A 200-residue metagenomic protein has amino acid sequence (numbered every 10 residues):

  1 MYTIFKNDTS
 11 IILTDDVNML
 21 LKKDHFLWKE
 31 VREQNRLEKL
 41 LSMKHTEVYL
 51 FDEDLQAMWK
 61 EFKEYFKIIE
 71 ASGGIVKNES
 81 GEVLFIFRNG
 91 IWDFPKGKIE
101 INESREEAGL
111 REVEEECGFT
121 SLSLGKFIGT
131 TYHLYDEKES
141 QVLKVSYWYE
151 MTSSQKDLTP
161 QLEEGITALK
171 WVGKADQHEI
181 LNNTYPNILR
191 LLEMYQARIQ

Functional and structural regions predicted by a protein language model:
M1, A71, K144-W148: Short hydrophobic/aromatic beta-strand or adjacent loop that forms the aromatic wall/cage of a ligand/substrate-binding
M1-T9: Short, hydrophobic/proline-enriched secondary-structure or compact coil segments at domain edges
I4-F5, D15-K23, L162-Q200: Nudix hydrolase/Nudix homology domain
T14-L37: Short, flexible N-terminal segments of the mature chain
L21, H25-W28, K77-E114: Conserved Nudix-box catalytic region and its N-terminal flanking loop in Nudix hydrolases and closely related
V31-G73: Acidic, metal-coordinating catalytic segment for phosphate/diphosphate chemistry, firing primarily on the Nudix
V76-K77, W171: Conserved hydrophobic "DFG−1" position in protein kinase catalytic cores
I99-P186: Unchanged
